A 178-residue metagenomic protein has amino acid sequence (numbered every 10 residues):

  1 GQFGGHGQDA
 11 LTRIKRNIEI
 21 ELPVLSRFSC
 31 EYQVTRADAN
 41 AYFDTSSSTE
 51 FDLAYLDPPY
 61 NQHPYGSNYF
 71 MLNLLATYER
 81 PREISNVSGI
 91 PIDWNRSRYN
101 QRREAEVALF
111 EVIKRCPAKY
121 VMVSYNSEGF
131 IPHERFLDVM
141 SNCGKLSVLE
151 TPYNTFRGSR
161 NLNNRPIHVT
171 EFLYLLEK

Functional and structural regions predicted by a protein language model:
G1-N68, R82-I92: SAM-dependent nucleic-acid methyltransferase catalytic core
L25-S26, T45-S46, I113-K114, N164-P166: A general structural signal for short secondary-structure junctions and capping/turn motifs
A41-T45, A108-V112, R160-L162: Generic recognition of flexible, low-complexity loop/linker segments
Y55-D57, M122, L175: Structural motif
Y60, S127, K178: A broadly conserved detector of short glycine/acidic/proline-rich loop/turn motifs that flank catalytic sites and bind
N61-P117: SAM-dependent methyltransferase catalytic-core segment centered on the flexible catalytic loop and adjoining short
R98-S147, P152: Conserved Class I SAM-dependent methyltransferase catalytic core
H133-L137, C143-K178: Class I S-adenosyl-L-methionine
